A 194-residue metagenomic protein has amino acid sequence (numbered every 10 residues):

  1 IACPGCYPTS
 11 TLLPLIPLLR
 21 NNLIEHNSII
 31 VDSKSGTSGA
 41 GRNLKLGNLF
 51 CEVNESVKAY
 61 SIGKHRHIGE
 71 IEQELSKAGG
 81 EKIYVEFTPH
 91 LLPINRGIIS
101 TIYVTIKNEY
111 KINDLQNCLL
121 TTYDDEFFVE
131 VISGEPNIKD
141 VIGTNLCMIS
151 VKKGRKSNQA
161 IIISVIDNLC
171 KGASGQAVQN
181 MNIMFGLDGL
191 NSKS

Functional and structural regions predicted by a protein language model:
A2-G39: Hydrophobic alpha-helical segments and helix pairs
A2-L13, I62-R66, L169-Q176: A glycine-rich, Thr/Ser-enriched phosphate-binding loop motif common to dinucleotide/cofactor-binding enzymes
P4, S35-S38, R96, K171-S174 (+1 more regions): Short glycine-rich loop/turn motifs that provide flexible caps or phosphate-binding loops at active sites
P8, L13, G39-R42, S100 (+2 more regions): Short, flexible micro-motifs
L13-P17, E70-E74, C118, Q176 (+1 more regions): Alpha-helical scaffold segments in soluble metabolic enzymes
H26-S28, D32-S33, T37-I162: C-terminal substrate-binding/catalytic lobe of Rossmann-fold NAD(P)-dependent oxidoreductases
K139-S194: C-terminal helical cap and adjacent loop that interface with cofactors, partners, or active-site loops
